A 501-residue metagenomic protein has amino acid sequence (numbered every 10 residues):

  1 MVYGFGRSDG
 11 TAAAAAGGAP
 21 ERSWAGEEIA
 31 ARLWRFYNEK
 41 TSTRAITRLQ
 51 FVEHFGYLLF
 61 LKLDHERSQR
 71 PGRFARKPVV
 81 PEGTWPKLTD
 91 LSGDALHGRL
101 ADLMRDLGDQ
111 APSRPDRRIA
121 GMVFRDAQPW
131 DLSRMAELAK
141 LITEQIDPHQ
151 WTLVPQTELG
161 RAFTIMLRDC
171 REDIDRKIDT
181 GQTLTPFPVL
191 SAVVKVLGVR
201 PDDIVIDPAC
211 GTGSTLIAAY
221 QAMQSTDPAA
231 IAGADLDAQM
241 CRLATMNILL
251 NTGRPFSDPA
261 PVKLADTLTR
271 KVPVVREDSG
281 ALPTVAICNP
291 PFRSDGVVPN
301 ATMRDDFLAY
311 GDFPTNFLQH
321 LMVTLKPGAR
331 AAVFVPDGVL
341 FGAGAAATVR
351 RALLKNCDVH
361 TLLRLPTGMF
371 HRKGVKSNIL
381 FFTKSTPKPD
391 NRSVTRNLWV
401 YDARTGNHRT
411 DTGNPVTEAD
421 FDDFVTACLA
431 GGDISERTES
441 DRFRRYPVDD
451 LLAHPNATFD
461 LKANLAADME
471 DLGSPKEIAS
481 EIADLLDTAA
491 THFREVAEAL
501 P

Functional and structural regions predicted by a protein language model:
V2-E82, L500: Non-catalytic accessory regions of SAM-dependent methyltransferases
V2-R22, T269-R270, V274-P501: A conserved structural/catalytic subdomain of Rossmann-like adenosyl-cofactor enzymes
A25-W34, F163-R168, G296: Active-site-adjacent bridging/hinge elements
Y37, F55-H65, M104, G108 (+3 more regions): Short, amphipathic alpha-helical segments that act as regulatory/interfacial helices in nucleotide-processing proteins
T41-E53, S133, W151-E158, G473: Structural motif
Q50-E53, L58-L59, D64, G160-R168 (+1 more regions): S-adenosyl-L-methionine
E66-I174: Long recognition/docking surfaces used for binding and targeting
D179-V285, R293-V297, R304, G311 (+4 more regions): Conserved S-adenosyl-L-methionine
